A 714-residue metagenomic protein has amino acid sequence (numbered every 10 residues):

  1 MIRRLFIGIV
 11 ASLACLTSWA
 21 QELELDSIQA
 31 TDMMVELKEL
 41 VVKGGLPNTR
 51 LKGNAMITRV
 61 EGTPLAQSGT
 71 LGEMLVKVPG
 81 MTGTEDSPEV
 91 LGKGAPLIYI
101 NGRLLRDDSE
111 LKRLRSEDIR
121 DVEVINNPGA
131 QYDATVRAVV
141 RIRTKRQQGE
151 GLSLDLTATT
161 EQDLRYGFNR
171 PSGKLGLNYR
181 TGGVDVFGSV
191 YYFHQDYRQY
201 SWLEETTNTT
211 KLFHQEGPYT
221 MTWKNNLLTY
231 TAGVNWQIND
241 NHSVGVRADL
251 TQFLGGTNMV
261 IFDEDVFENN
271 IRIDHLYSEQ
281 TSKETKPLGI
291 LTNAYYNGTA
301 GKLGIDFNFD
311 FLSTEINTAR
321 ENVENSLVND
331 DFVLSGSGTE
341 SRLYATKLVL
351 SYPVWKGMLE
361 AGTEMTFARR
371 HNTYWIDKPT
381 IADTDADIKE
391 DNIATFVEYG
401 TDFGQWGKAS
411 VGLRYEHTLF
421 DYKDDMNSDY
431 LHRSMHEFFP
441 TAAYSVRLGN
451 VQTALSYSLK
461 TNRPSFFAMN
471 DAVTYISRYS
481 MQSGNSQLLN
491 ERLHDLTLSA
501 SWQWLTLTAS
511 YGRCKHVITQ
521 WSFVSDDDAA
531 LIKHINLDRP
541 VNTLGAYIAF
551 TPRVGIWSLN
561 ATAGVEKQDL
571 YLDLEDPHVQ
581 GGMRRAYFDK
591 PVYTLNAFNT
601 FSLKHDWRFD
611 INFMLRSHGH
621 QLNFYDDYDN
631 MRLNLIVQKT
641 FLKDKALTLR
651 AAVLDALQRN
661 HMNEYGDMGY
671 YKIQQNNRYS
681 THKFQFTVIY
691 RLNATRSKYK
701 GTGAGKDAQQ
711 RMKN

Functional and structural regions predicted by a protein language model:
E22-P64, T84-E85, K93, I125-N126: Short, acidic, small-residue-rich periplasmic hinge/interaction motif at the N-terminus of Gram-negative outer-membrane
I28, E39, L71-M74, S109 (+3 more regions): N-terminal periplasmic accessory domains that precede and gate Gram-negative outer-membrane beta-barrel machines
T49, G72-L104: Extracytoplasmic beta-strand/coil segments of soluble accessory domains associated with Gram-negative outer-membrane
K77, R103-G129: Short acidic/polar hinge/loop motifs at secondary-structure boundaries that mediate gating or recognition
T144-T160, Y200-E204, E216, L228-A232 (+7 more regions): Surface-exposed extracellular loop regions of Gram-negative outer-membrane beta-barrel proteins
T229-G255, E279-D424, S445-R447, Q452 (+2 more regions): Face-selective signature of the C-terminal outer-membrane beta-barrel domain
L343-K347, A394, L489, T506-N596: Outer membrane beta-barrel strand-and-loop segments of large Gram-negative receptors, especially TonB-dependent
I388, Y430-M435, T461-K515, A530-G545 (+1 more regions): Outer-membrane beta-barrel signature, preferentially recognizing the C-terminal barrel domain of Gram-negative
